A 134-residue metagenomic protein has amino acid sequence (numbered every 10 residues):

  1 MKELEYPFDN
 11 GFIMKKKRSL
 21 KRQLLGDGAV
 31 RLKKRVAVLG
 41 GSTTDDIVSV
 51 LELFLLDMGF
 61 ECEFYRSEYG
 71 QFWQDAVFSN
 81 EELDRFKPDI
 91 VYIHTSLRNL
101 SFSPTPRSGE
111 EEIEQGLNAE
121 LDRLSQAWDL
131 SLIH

Functional and structural regions predicted by a protein language model:
M1-V38, T44-E61: N-terminal secretory targeting modules
R22-Q23, S49, F72-E81, L124-L130: Short alpha-helical segments and helix-capping/turn motifs at coil-helix boundaries
R35, L39-T43, E112-A119: Conserved aromatic-histidine-acidic binding/catalytic patches
G40, R66, H94-T95: Glycine-rich, histidine-containing beta strand-loop boundary motifs that form or position
T43-D45, G70-Q71, S96-L100: Short, solvent-exposed loop/turn segments at secondary-structure junctions
M58-W73: A short beta-strand-loop structural module common to alpha/beta enzyme folds
A76-L124: Oxyanion-hole/transition-state-stabilizing segment in secreted/luminal serine hydrolases and related acyltransferases
I133-H134: Conserved small/polar residues in nucleotide/adenosyl-binding loops
